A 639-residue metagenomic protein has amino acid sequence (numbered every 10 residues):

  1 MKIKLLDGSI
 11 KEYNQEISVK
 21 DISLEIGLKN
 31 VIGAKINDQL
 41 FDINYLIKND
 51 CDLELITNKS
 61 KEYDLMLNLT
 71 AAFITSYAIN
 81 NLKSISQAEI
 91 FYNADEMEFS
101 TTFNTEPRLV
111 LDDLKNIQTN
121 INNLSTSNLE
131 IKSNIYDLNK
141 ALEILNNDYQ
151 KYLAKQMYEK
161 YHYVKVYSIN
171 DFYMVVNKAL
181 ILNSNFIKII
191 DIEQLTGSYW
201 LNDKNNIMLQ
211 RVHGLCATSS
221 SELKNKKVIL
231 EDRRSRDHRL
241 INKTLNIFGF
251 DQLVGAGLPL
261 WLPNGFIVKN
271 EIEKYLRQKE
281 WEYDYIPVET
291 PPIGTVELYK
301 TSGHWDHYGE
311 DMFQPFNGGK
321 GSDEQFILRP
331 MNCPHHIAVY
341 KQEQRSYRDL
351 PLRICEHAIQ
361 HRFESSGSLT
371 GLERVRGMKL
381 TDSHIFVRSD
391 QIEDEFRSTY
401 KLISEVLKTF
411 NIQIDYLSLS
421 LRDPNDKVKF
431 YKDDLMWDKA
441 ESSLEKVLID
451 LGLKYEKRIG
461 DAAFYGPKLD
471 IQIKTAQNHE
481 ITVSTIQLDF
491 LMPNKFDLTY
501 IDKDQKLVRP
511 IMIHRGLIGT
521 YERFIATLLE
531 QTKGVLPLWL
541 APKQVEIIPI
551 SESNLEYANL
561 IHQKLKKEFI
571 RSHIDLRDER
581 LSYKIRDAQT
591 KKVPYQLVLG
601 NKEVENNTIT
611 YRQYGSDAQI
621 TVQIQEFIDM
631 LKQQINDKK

Functional and structural regions predicted by a protein language model:
M1-E89, F99-K639: NTP/phosphate- and nucleic-acid-binding module
Y92-A94: Structural signature of FAD isoalloxazine-binding scaffolds in flavoprotein oxidoreductases
